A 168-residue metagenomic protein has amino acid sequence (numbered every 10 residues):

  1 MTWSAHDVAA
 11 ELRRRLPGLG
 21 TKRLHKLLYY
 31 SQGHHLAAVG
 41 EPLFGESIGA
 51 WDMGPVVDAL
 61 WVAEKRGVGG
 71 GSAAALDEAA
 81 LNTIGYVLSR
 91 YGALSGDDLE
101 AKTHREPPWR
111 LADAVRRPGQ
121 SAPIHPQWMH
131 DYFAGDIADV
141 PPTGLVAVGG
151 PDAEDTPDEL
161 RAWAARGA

Functional and structural regions predicted by a protein language model:
M1-A168: Domain-edge interaction signal
